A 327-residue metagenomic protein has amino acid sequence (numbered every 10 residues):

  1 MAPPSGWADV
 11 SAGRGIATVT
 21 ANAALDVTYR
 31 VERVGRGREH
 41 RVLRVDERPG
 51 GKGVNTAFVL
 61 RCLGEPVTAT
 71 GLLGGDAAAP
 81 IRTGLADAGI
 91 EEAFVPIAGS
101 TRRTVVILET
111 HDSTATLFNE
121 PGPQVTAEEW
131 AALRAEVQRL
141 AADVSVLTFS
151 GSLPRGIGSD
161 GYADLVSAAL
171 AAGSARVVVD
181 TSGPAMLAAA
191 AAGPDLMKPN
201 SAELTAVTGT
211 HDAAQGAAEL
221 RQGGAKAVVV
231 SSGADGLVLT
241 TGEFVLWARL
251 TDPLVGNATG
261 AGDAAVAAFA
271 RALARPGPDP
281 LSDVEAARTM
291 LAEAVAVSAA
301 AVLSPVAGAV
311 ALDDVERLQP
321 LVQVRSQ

Functional and structural regions predicted by a protein language model:
M1-T70, A79-P80, P320, V324-Q327: Glycine-rich phosphate/adenosyl-contacting loop at the front of the ribokinase-like
P4-S5, L187, A213-Q327: Conserved phosphate-binding/catalytic region of the ribokinase-like
I16, E65-V67, E92, V177 (+1 more regions): Hydrophobic anchor at the start of a short beta-strand that flanks the dinucleotide cofactor-binding loop
R38, L43, C62-S145, Q319-Q327: Conserved N-terminal subdomain of the carbohydrate kinase-like
F58, R103-I107, G236-T240: Short beta-strand scaffold segments in enzyme catalytic cores
R61, L170, A274: Gly/Ala-rich phosphate-binding loop of Rossmann-like dinucleotide-binding domains, activating on the conserved
L117-N119, V144-S152, D180, M197-S201: Short beta-strands and strand-loop turn motifs
S159-L246: Conserved phosphate/ATP/ADP-binding segment of small-molecule kinases
